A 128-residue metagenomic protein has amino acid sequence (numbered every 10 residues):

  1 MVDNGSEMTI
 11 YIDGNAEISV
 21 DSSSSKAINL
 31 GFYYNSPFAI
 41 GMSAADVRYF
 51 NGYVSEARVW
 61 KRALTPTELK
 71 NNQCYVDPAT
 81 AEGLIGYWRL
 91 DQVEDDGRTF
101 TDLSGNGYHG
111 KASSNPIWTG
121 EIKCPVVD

Functional and structural regions predicted by a protein language model:
M1-T67, Y75-N106, T119-D128: Extracellular glycan-associated modules
N115-P116: Small-residue (G/S/T/A) turn/hinge positions that recur once per unit in extracellular repeat modules
